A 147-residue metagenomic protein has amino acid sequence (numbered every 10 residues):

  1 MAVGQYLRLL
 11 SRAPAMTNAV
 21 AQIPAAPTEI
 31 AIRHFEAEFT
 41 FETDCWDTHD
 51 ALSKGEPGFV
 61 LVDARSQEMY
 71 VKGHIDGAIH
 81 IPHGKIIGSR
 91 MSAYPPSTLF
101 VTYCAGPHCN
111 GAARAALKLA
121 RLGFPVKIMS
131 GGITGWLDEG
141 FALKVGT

Functional and structural regions predicted by a protein language model:
A2-K72, T147: Flexible, polar/low-complexity N-terminal or interdomain linker segments that lie immediately upstream of folded
Y70-D76, W136: Short loop/helix-cap segments at secondary-structure boundaries that form the rim of catalytic
I81-P82: Short acidic-hydrophobic, aromatic-tinged amphipathic segments that line or gate anion-handling sites
K85-R90: Alpha-helical scaffolding within the catalytic cores of extracellular/periplasmic polymer-degrading hydrolases
M91-L137: Catalytic cysteine-centered active loop of the rhodanese-like fold, especially the PTP/DSP P-loop
G140-T147: Active-site neighborhoods of enzymes that stabilize oxyanions during catalysis
